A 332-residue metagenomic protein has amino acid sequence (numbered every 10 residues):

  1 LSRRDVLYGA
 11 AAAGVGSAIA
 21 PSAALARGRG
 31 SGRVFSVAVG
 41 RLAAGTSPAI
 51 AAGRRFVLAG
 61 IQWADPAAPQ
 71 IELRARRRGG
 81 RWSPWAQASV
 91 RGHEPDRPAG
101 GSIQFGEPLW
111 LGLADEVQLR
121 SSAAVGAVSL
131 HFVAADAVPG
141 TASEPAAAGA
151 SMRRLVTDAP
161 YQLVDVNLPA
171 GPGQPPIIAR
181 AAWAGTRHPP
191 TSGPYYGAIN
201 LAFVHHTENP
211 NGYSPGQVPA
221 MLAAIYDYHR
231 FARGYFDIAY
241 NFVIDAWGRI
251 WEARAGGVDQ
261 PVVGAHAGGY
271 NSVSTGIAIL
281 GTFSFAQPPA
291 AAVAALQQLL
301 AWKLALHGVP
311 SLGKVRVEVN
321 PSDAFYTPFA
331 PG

Functional and structural regions predicted by a protein language model:
L1-G14: N-terminal secretory signal peptides and thylakoid transit peptides that target proteins across membranes
A18-V57, A64-D65: Solvent-exposed, flexible loop/coil segments flanking beta-strands in beta-rich domains
S47-G53, P84-Q118, S122-A124: Beta-sandwich interaction modules
G53, S214-R233, D237, N271-T327: Long, well-ordered alpha-helical scaffolding segments within enzyme catalytic domains, especially pronounced
F56-L58, A114-E116, A123-P169: Exposed low-complexity, polar/acidic, P/S/T/G-rich flexible segments that act as propeptides, protease-susceptible
Q62, Q70, A75-R77, I177 (+1 more regions): Short, conserved "active-site rim" segments that organize catalytic pockets and cofactor/ligand binding
W110-G112, G193-A198, R233-F236, V243-D245 (+5 more regions): Extracellular/periplasmic catalytic domains that process cell-envelope and extracellular macromolecules
E144-S214, G268-P289, A301-A305: Cell-envelope and extracellular/periplasmic
